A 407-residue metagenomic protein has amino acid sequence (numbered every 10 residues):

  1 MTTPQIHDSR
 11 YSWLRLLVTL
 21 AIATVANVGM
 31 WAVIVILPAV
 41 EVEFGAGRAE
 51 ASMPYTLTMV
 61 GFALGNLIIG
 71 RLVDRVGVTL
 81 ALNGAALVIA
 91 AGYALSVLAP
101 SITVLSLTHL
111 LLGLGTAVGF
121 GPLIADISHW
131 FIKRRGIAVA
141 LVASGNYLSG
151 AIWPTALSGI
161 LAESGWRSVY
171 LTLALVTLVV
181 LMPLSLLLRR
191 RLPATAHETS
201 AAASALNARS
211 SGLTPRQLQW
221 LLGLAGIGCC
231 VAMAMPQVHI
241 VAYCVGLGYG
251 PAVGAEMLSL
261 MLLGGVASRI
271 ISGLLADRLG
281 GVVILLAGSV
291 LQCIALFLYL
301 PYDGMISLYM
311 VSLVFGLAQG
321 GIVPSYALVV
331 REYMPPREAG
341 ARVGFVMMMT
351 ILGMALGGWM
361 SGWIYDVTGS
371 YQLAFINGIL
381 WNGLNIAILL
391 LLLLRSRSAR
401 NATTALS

Functional and structural regions predicted by a protein language model:
L14-R48, N66-I69, W153, M235-V241: Extracytoplasmic
V33-V40, Q217-I270: Extracytoplasmic gate region of multi-pass secondary transporters
G45, G77, L98-T103, I132 (+2 more regions): Helix-breaking motifs and short loop linkers at transmembrane-helix boundaries and internal kinks in secondary membrane
L64-I102, A276: Conserved MFS/SLC helix-loop-helix module at the cytosolic interface between two early adjacent transmembrane helices
L80-A94, V283-L298: Structural signature of the two symmetry-related core transmembrane helices
G92, T103-L111, A295, I306-V314: Paired small-residue
V118-F131, G321-M334: Intracellular juxtamembrane helix-capping segments at the cytosolic ends of symmetry-related transmembrane helices
V142-P193: Helix-loop-helix hairpin linking two adjacent transmembrane segments in secondary transporters
